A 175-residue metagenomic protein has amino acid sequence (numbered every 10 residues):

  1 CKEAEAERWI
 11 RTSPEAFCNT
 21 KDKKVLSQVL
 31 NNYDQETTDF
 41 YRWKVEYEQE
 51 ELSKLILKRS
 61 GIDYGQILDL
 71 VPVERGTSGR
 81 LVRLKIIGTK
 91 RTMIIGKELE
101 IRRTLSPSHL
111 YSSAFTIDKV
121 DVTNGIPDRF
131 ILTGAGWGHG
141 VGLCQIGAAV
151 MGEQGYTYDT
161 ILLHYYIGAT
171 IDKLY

Functional and structural regions predicted by a protein language model:
C1-Y175: Conserved, single-site charged/polar hotspot
